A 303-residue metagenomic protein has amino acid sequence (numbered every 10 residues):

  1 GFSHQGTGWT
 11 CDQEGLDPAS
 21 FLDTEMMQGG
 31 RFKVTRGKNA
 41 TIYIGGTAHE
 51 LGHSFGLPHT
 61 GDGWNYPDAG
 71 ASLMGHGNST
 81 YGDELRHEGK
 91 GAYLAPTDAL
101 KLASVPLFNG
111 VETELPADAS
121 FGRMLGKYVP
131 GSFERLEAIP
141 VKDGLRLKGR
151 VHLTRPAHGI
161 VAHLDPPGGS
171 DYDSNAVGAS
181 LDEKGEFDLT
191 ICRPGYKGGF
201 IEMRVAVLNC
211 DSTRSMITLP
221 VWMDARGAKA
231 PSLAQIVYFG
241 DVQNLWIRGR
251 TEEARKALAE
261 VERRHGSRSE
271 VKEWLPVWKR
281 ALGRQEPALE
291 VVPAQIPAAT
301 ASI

Functional and structural regions predicted by a protein language model:
G1-W64: Active-site-proximal segment of zinc-dependent metalloprotease catalytic domains
F32-T41, T60-E186, G198-E202, S232 (+1 more regions): Replace "(M1/M4/M9/M12/WLM)" with "(e.g., M1/M4/M8/M9/M12/M26/WLM)" and add "not limited to" to clarify scope
D182, D211-G240, N244: Short beta-strand elements
V207-N209: Conserved structural position at the C-terminal beta-strand of extracellular beta-sandwich adhesion modules
E260-V261, Q295: Alpha-helical solenoid scaffolds that mediate protein-protein interactions, centered on TPR/SEL1-like repeats but also
E262-L275: Short solvent-exposed coil/turn linkers within tandem alpha-helical repeat scaffolds
W278-A299: Alpha-helical linker/edge segments of TPR/alpha-solenoid repeat scaffolds and analogous pre-/post-domain helices
